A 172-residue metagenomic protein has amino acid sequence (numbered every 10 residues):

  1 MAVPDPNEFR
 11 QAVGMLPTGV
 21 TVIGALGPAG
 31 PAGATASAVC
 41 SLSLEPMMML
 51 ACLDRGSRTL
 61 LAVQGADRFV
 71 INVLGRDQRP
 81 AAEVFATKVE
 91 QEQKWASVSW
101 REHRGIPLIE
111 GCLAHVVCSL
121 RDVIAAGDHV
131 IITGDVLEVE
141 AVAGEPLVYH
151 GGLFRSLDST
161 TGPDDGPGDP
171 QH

Functional and structural regions predicted by a protein language model:
M1-H172: Basic, polyanion-binding surface patches
